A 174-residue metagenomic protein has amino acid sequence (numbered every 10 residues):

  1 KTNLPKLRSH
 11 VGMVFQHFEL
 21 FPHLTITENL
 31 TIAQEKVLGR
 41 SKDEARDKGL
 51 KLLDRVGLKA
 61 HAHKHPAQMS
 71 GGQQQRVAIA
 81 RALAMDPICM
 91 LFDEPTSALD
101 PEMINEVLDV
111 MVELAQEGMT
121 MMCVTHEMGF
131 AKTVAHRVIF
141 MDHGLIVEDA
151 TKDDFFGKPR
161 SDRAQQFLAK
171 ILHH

Functional and structural regions predicted by a protein language model:
K1-K152: ABC family nucleotide-binding domain
D153-H174: C-terminal boundary and immediately downstream tail of ABC-type ATPase nucleotide-binding domains
